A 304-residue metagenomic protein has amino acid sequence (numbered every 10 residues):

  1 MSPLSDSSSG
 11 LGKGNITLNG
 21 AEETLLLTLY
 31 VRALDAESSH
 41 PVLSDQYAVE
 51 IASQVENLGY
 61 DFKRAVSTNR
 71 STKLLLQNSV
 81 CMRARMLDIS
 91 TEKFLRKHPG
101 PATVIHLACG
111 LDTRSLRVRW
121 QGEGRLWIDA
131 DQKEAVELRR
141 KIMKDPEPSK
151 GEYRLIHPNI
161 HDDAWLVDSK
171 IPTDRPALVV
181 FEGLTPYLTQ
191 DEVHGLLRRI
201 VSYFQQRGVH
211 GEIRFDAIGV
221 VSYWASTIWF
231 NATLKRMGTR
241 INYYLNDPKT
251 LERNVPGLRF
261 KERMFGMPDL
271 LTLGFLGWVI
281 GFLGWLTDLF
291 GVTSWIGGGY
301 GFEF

Functional and structural regions predicted by a protein language model:
S2-I105, C109-P158, A164, T173-D174: Rossmann-like AdoMet
L155, Y187-F204: A short, conserved alpha-helix within the catalytic core of class I
P172-P186: Short SAM/SAH-binding signature in class I
L178-V180, Y203-V220: Conserved beta-strand signature within the Rossmann-like core of class I S-adenosyl-L-methionine
W224-G238: Short, glycine-/aromatic-enriched active-site segment of Class I SAM-dependent methyltransferases
G238-F265: Short alpha-helix
G257-G284: Conserved catalytic loop of SAM-dependent methyltransferase domains
L276-F304: Core SAM-dependent methyltransferase catalytic element
